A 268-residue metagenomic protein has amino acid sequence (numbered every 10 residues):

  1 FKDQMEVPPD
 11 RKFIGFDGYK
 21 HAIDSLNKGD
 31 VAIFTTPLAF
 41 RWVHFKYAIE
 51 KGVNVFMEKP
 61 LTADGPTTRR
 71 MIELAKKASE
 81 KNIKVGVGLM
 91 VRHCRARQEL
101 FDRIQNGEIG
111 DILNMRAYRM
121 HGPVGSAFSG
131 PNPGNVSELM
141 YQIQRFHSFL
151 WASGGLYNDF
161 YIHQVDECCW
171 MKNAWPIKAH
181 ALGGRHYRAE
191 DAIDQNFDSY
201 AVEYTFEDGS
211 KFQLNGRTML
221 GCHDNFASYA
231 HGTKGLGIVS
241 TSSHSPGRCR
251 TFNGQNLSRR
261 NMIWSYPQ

Functional and structural regions predicted by a protein language model:
F1, D24-S25, V43-Y47, T67-T68 (+3 more regions): Short, solvent-exposed loop/turn and secondary-structure capping segments
K2-F34: A structured beta-alpha segment of the ubiquitous adenosine-cofactor-binding alpha/beta core
K2-V7, K77, N106, T205: Short, conserved catalytic or adaptor-binding loops enriched in Gly and charged residues
P8-D10, N27-A32, E50-N54, E80-K84 (+2 more regions): Loop/turn elements at helix/coil->beta-strand transitions in domains of secreted/extracellular proteins
I23, F45-I49, I72, F101 (+3 more regions): Non-transmembrane alpha-helical segments in soluble domains of secreted/periplasmic/extracellular proteins
L38, W42-H93, G107: Beta-strand-loop-alpha-helix segment that lines the small-molecule cofactor/substrate pocket of alpha/beta enzymes
E80-D194, V202, L220-Y229, L236 (+1 more regions): Predominantly a Rossmann-like dinucleotide-binding segment in NAD(P)-dependent oxidoreductases
A192-N196, E203-P267: NAD(P)-dinucleotide binding in Rossmann-like oxidoreductases
